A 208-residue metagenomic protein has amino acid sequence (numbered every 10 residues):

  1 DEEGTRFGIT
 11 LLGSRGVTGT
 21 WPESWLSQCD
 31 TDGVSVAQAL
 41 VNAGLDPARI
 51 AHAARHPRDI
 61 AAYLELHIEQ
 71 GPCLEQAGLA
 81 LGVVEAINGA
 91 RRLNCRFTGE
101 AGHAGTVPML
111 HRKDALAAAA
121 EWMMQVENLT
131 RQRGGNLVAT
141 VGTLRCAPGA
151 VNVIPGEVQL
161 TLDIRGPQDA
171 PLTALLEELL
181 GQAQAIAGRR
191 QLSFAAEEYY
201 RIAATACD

Functional and structural regions predicted by a protein language model:
E2-A170: Midchain, well-structured core segments that form catalytic/ion-binding scaffolds
V107-L110, A174, A206-C207: Short, solvent-exposed loop/turn segments at secondary-structure boundaries
G135-V141, R190-E198: Short beta-strand elements
A174-Q184: Short amphipathic alpha-helices in soluble, non-transmembrane regions that often serve as interface/regulatory elements
E197-D208: An extended, acidic, His-containing surface patch that forms the Zn2+-binding/catalytic region of metallohydrolases
